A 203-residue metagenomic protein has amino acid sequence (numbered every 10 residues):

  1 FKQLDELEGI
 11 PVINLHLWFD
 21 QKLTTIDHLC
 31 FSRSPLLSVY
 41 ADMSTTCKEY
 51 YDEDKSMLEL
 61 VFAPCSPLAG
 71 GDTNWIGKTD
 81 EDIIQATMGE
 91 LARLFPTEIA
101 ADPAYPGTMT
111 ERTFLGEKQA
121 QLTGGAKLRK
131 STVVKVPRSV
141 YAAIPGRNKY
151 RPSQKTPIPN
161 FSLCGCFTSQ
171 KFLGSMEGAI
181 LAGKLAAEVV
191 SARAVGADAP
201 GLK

Functional and structural regions predicted by a protein language model:
E6, I10-I13, W18-D20, T24-K203: Conserved flavin/dinucleotide-binding core of flavoenzymes
